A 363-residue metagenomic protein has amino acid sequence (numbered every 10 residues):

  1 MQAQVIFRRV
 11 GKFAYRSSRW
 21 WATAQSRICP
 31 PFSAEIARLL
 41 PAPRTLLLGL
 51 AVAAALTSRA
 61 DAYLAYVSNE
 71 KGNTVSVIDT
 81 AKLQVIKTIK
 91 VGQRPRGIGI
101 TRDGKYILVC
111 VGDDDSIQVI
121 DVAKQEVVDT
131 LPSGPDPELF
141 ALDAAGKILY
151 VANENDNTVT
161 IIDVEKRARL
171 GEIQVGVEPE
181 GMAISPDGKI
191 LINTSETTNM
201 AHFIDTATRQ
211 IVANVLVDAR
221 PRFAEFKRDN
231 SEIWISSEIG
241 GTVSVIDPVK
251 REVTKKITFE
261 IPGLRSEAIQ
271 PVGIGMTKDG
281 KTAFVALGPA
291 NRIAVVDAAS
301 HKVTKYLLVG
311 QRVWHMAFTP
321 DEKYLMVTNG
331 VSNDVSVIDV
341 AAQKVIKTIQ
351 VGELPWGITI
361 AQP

Functional and structural regions predicted by a protein language model:
M1-Q2, L46: Short intrinsically disordered, low-complexity coil segments enriched in acidic
Q2-Q4, Y15, Q25: Low-complexity, intrinsically disordered or signal/transmembrane-proximal segments
F7, F13-Y15, F32: Aromatic (phenylalanine/tyrosine) cluster motif
V10-K12, A24, A37: Targeting/processing segments of secretory and organellar proteins
W20-W21: Tryptophan (W) side chains
A37, P43, L50-P363: Predominantly soluble domains enriched in secretory-pathway, periplasmic, or organellar proteins
